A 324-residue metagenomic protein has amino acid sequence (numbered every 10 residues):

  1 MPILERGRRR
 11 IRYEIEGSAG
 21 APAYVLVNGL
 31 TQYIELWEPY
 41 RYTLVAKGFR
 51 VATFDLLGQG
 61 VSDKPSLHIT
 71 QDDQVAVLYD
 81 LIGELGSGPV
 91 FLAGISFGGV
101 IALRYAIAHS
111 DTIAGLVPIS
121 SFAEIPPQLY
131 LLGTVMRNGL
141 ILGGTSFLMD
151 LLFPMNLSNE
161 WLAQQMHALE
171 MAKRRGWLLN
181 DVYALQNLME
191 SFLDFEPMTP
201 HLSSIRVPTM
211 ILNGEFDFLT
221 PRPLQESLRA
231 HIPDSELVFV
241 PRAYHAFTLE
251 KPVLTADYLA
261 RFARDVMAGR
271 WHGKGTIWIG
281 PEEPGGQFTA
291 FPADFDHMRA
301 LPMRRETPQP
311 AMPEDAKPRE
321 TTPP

Functional and structural regions predicted by a protein language model:
R9-D63: Conserved HGGG/HGGXW glycine-rich cap/lid loop of the alpha/beta-hydrolase fold
A52-A93: Active-site loop/oxyanion-hole signature of alpha/beta-hydrolase fold enzymes
G94, G98, A102: Gly/Ala-rich beta-loop-alpha elbow adjacent to hydrolase catalytic centers
L103, I107-A108, A114-G143: Flexible "cap/lid" loop of the alpha/beta hydrolase fold
P127-L129, S146-H201: Conserved alpha/beta-hydrolase catalytic His-Asp/Glu region
I205, I211-N213: Short beta-strand/loop motif that positions the catalytic acidic residue of the alpha/beta-hydrolase fold
E215-T220: Acidic catalytic loop of the alpha/beta-hydrolase fold
A243-A256, G273-K274, G280: Catalytic histidine-centered segment of alpha/beta-hydrolase-like enzymes
